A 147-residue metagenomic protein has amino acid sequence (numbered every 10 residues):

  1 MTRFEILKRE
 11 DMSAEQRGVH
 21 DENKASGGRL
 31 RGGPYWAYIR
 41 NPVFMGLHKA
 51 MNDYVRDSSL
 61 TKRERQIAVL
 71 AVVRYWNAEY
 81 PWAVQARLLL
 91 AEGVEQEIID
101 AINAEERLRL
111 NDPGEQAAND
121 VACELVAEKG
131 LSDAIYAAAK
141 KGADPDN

Functional and structural regions predicted by a protein language model:
M1-E64, L90: Secretory/endomembrane lumenal or extracellular ectodomains immediately following the signal peptide
P34-Y38, H48-N52, I67-V73, I102-N103 (+1 more regions): Short alpha-helical scaffolding segments that buttress acidic/His motifs in well-ordered protein cores
P42-L47, N77-W82, A117, L125-A134: Short acidic alpha-helix initiation/capping motifs at coil-to-helix transition points, especially at protein N-termini
F44, L60, E64-I67, V72-E92 (+1 more regions): Conserved alpha-helical segments that form or flank metal/cofactor-binding pockets of metalloenzymes
V55-L60, L108-N111, A137-K141: Short amphipathic alpha-helical boundary/capping segments
E92-V121: A contiguous pocket-lining binding segment that forms or flanks enzyme active sites
D112-G142, D146-N147: Acidic/histidine-rich alpha-helical segments that form the ligand environment of transition-metal centers
